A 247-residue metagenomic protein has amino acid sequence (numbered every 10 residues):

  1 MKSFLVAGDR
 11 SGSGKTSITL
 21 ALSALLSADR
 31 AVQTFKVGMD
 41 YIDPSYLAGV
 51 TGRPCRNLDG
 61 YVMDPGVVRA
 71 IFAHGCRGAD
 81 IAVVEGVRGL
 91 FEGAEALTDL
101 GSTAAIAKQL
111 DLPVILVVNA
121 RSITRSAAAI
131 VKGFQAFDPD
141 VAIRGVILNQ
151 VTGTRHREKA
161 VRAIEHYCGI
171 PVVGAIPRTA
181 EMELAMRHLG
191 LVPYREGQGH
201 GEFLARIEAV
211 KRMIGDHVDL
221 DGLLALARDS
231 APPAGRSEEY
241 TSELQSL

Functional and structural regions predicted by a protein language model:
M1-K2, S242: A short, charged/proline- and glycine-enriched loop that marks the coil->beta-strand transition at the N-terminal
K2-L110, V114, V118-G145, T152-E158: ATP-dependent carboxylate-amine ligase catalytic core
L47, E85, K211-I214, S242: N-terminal low-hydrophobic presequence detector
T124-E238: Internal gly/pro-rich beta-alpha loop/helix module that stabilizes soluble enzyme cofactors or their anionic handles
E239-S246: Conserved small/polar residues in nucleotide/adenosyl-binding loops
